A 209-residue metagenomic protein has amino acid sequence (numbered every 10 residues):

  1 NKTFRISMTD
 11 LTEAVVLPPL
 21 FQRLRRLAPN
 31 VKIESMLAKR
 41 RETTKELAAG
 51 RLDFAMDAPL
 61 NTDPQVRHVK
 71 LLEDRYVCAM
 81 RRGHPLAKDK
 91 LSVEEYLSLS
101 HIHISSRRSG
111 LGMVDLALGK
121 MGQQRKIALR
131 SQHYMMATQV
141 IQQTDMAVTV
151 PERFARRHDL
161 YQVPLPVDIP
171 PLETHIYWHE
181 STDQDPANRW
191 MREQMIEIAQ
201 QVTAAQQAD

Functional and structural regions predicted by a protein language model:
N1-D63, L129-S131: Central regulatory/effector-binding core of bacterial HTH transcription factors
N1-F4, E94-S98: Immediate post-signal peptide segment of exported/extracytoplasmic ligand-binding proteins
T3-S7, A55, A79, I102 (+1 more regions): Short, well-ordered beta-strand segments
L11, A38, R108, S181-T182: Short, surface-exposed acidic/glycine-rich loop or hinge patches that mediate macromolecular interfaces
V15-V16, K88, V163-A205: A late-sequence structural motif
K39-L52, D57-A58, R107-Y161: Hydrophobic hinge/microswitch elements
A58, L86-K88, V93, L99-M121 (+3 more regions): Secondary-structure junction motif
D63-K70, D74, Q132-D183: Beta-alpha-beta core module
